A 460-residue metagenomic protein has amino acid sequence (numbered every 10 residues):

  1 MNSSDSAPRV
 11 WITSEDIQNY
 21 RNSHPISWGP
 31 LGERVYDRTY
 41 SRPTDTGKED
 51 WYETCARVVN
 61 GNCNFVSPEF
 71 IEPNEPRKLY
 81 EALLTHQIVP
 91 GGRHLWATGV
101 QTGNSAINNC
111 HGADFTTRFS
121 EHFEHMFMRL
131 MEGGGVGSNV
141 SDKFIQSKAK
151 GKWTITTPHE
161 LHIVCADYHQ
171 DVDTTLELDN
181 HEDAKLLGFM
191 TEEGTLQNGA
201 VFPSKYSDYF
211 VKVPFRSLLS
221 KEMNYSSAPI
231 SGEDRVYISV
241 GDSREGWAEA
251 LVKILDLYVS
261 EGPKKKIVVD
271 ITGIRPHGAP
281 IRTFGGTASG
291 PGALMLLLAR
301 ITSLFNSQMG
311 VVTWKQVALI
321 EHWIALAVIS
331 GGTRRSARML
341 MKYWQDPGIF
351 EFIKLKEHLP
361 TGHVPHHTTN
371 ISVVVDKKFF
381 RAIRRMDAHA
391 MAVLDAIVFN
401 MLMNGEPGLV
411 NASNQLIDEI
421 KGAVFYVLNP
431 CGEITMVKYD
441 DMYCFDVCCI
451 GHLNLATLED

Functional and structural regions predicted by a protein language model:
M1-D460: Extended catalytic cores of very large enzyme megasubunits
